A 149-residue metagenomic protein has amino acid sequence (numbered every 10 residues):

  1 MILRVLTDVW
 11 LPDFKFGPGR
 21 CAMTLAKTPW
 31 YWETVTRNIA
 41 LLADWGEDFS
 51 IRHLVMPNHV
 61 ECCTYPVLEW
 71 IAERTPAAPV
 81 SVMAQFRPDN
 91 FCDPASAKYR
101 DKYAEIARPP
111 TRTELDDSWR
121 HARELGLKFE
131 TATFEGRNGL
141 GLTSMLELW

Functional and structural regions predicted by a protein language model:
M1-A40: Core AdoMet radical
A43-D48, L54-W149: Auxiliary Fe-S-binding modules of radical SAM enzymes
